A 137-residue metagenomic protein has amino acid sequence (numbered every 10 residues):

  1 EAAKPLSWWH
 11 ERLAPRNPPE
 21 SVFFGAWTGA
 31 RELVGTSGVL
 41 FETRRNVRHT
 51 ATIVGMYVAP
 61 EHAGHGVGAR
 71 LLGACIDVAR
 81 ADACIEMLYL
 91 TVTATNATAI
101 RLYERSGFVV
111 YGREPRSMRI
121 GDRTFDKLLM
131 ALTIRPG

Functional and structural regions predicted by a protein language model:
E1-E61, L72-A74, V78, T133-P136: Acetyl-CoA-dependent GNAT
T50-T52, L71, A97-V110, P115: Conserved N-terminal glycine/acidic-rich loop preference
I53-M56, L88-V92: Conserved hydrophobic beta-strand within the GNAT/NAT acetyltransferase core sheet that lines the active-site cleft
A59-H65, A94-T95: Active-site acidic-Proline motif in GNAT/NAT acetyltransferases
L72, A79-T91: Conserved GNAT acetyl-CoA-binding A-motif
Y89-V92, E104, V109-F125: Conserved catalytic-core motifs of GNAT/GCN5-like acyltransferases
R123-G137: Terminal substrate-recognition subdomain of acyl/acetyltransferases
